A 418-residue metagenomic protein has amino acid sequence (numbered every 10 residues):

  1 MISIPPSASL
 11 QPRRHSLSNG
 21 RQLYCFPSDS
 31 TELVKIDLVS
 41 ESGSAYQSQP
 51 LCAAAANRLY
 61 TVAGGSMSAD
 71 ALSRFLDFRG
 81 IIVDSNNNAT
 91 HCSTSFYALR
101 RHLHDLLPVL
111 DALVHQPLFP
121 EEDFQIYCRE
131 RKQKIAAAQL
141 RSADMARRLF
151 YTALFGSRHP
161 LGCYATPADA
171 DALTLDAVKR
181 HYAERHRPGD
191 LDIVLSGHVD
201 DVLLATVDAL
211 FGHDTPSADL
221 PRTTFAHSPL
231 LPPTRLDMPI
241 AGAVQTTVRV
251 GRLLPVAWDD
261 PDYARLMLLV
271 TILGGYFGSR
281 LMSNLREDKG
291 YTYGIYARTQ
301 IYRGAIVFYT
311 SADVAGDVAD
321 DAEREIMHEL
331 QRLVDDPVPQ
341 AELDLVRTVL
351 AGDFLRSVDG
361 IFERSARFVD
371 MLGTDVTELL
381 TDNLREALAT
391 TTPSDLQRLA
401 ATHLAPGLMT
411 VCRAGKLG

Functional and structural regions predicted by a protein language model:
M1-R74, K179-N284, E323-M327, L408-G418: His/Glu-rich zincin catalytic helix
A71-P221, R265, E287-G418: Charge-rich, well-structured scaffold segments of protease-associated domains
